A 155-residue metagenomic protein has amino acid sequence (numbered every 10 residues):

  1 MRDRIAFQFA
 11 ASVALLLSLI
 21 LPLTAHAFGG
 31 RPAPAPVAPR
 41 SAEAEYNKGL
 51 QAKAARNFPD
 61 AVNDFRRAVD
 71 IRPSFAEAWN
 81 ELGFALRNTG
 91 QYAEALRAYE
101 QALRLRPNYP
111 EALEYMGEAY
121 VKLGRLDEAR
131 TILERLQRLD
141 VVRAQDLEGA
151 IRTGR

Functional and structural regions predicted by a protein language model:
R40-I71: Alpha-helical segment of the N-proximal tetratricopeptide repeat
A42-E43, A76-E77, P110-E111, A144-Q145: Helix-start (N-cap) detector for alpha-helical repeat units in TPR-like alpha-solenoids, especially tetratricopeptide
Y46, K53, D70, N80 (+3 more regions): Position-specific recognition of the canonical hydrophobic site in helix A of tetratricopeptide repeat
N47, E81, Y115, G149-A150: Canonical tetratricopeptide repeat
V69-D70, E100-R104, Q137-R138: Conserved structural position within tetratricopeptide repeats
